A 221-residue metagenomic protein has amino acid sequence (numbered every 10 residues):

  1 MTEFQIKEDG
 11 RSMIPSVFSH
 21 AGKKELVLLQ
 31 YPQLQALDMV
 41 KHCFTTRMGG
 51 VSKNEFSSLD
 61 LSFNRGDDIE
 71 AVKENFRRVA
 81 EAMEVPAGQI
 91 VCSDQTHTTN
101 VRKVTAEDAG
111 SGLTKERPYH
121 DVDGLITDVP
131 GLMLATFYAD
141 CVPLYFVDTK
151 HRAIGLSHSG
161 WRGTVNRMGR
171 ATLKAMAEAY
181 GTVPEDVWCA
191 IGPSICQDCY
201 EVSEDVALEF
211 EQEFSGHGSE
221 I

Functional and structural regions predicted by a protein language model:
M1-I221: Active-site microenvironment for binding and transforming phosphate-containing groups
